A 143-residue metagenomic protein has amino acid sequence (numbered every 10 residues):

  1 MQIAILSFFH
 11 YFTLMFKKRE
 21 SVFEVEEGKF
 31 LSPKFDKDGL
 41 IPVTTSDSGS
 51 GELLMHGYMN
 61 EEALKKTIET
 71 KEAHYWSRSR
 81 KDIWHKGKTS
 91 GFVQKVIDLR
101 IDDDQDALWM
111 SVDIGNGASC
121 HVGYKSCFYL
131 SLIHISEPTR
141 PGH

Functional and structural regions predicted by a protein language model:
I5, Y11-T13: Short, positively charged and aromatic/hydrophobic N-terminal segments
F16-D38: Short, basic/aromatic recognition patches
L31-N60: Short beta-strand segments
S48-S50, N60-L64, Q105, G115-G117: Short, charged/polar surface micro-motifs in flexible loops or helix N-caps
E61-W76: A short, polar/charged loop-to-alpha-helix boundary motif
A73-S131: Short, structured beta-strand-loop surface elements
I133-H143: Single conserved hydrophobic/aromatic residue that forms the stacking wall/gate of nucleotide- or nucleobase-binding
